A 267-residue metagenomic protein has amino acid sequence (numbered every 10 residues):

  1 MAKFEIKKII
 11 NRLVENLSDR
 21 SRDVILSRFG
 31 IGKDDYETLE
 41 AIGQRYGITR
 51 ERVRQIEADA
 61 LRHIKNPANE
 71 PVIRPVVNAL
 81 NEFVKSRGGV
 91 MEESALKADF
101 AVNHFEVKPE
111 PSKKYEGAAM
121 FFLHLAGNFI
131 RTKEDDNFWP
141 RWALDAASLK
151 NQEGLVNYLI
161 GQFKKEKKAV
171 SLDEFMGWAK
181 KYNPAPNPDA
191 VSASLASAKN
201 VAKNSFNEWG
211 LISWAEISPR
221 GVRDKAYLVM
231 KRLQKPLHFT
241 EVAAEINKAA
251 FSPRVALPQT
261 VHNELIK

Functional and structural regions predicted by a protein language model:
M1-K267: C-terminal non-catalytic scaffold/interaction domains in large multidomain proteins
